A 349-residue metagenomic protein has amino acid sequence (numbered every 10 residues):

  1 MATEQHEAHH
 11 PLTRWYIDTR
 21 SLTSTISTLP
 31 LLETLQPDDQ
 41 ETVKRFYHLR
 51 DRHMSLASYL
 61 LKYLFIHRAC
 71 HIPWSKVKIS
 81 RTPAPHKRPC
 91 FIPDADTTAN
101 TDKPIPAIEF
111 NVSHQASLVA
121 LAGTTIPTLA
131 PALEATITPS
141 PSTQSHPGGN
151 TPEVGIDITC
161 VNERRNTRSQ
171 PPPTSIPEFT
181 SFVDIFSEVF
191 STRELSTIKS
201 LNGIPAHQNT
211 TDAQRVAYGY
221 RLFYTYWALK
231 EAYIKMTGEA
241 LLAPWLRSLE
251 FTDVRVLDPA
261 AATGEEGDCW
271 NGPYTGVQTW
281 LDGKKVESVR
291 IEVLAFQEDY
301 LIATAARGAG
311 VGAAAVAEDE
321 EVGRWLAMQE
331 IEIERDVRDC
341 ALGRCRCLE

Functional and structural regions predicted by a protein language model:
M1-E349: Core catalytic alpha/beta fold that binds nucleotide/phospho-ligands
